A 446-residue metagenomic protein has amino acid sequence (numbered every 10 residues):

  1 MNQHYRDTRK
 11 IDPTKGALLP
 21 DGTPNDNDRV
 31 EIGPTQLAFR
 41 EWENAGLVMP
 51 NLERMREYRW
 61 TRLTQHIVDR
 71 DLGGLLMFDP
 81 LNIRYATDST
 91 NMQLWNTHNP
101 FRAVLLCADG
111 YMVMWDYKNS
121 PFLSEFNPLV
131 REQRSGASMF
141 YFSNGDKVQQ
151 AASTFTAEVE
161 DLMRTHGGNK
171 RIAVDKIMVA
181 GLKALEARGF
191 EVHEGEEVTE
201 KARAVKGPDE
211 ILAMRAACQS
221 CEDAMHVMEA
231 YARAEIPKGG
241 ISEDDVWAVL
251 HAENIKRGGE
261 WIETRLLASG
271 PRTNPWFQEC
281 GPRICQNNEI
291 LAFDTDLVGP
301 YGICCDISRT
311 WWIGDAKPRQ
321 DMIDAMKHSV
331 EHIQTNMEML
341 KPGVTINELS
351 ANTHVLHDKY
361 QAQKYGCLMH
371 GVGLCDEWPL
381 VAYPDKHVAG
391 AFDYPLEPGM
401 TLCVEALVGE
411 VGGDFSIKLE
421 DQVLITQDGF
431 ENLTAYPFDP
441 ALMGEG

Functional and structural regions predicted by a protein language model:
M1-G446: Active-site neighborhoods and metal-handling regions in enzymes and metal-associated proteins
